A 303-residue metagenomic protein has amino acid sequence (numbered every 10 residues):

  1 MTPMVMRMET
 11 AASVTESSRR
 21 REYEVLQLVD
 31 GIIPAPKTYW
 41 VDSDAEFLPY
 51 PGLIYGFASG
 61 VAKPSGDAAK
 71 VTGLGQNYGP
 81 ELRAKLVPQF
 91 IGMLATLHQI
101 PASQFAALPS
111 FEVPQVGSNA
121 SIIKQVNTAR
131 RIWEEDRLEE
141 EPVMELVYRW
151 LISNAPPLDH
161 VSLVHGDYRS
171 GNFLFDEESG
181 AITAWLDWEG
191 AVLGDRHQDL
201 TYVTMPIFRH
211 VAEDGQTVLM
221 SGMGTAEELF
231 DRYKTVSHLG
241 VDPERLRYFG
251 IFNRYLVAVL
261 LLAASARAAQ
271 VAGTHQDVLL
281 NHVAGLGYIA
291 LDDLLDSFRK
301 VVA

Functional and structural regions predicted by a protein language model:
M1, M6, T38, L97 (+2 more regions): Active-site acidic catalytic loop and adjacent metal/ATP-binding pocket of ATP-dependent phosphoryl transfer enzymes
M1-M144, P156-H160, E177-S179: ATP-binding pocket architecture of kinase catalytic cores
S13, E189-A191, Q216-S221: Short, contiguous acidic/charged loop-to-helix segments that flank catalytic cores in large enzymes
V14-E16, E46-Y50, A62-P64, V192-G194 (+2 more regions): Short catalytic/ligand-binding loop motif for oxyanion handling, primarily in non-cytosolic enzymes, centered on
L86-F90, E140-V143, D167, R196-D199 (+2 more regions): An acidic site on a long C-lobe helix of protein kinase domains
Q198-H238, N253-V271: Active-site activation/catalytic loop segments of kinase-like enzymes and analogous catalytic loops in related
G240-F252: All-alpha amphipathic helical-bundle segments outside canonical DNA-binding/catalytic cores that form hydrophobic
R267-G273, L280-A303: Regulatory N- and C-terminal appendages and interdomain linkers associated with kinase/kinase-like NTP transferase
